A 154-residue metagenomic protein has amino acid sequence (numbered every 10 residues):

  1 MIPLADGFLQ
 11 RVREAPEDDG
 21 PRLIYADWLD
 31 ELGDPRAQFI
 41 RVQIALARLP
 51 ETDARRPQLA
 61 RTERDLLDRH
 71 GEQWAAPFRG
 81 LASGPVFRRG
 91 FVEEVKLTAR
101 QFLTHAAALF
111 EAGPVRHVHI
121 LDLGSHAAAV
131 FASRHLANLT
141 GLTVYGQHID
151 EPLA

Functional and structural regions predicted by a protein language model:
M1-E14, T52: CRL adaptor-proximal regions
F8, V42-A45: Non-transmembrane amphipathic alpha-helical segments
E17, L49-R56: Charged, low-complexity interaction regions
Y25: Catalytic cores of secreted/periplasmic lytic hydrolases that degrade extracellular macromolecules
D68-S83, F87, F91-A154: Concave beta-strand-loop units of leucine-rich repeat
